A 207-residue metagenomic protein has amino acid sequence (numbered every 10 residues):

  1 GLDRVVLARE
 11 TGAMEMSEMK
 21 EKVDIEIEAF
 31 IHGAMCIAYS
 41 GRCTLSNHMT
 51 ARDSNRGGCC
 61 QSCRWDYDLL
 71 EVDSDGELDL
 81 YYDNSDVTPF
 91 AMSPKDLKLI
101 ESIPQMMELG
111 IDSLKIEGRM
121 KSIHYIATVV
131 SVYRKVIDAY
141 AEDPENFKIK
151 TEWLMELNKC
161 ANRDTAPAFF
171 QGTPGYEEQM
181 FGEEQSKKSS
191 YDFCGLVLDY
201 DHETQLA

Functional and structural regions predicted by a protein language model:
L2-A207: Surface-exposed amphipathic alpha-helical tracts and adjacent flexible/coil segments at the periphery of soluble enzymes
